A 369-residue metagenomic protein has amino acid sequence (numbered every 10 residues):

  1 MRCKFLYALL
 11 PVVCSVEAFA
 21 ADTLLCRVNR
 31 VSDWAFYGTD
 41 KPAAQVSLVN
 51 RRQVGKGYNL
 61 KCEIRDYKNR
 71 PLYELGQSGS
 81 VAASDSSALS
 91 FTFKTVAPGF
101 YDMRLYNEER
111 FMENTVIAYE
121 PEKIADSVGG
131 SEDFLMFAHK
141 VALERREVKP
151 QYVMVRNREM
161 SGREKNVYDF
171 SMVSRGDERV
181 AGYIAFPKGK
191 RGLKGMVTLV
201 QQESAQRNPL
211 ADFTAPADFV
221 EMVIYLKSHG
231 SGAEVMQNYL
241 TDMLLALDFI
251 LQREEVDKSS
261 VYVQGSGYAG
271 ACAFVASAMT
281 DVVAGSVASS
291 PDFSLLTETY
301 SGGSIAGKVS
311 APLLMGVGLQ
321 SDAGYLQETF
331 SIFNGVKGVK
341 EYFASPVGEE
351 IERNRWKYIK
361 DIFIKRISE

Functional and structural regions predicted by a protein language model:
D33, R145-G189: N-terminal cap/lid segment of alpha/beta-hydrolase-fold proteins
L89-V96: Short, hydrophobic beta-strand segments
A97-R110: Short, aromatic- and glycine-rich surface loops/edge beta-strands on solvent-exposed regions
G182-F186, R191-Q202: Short beta-strand element of the alpha/beta-hydrolase
R191, V200-Q252, L295: Cap/lid segment of the alpha/beta-hydrolase catalytic domain
R207-P209, L244-E298: Primarily recognizes the serine-hydrolase "nucleophile elbow" in alpha/beta-hydrolase and SGNH/GDSL folds
F293-G335: The feature captures the conserved acid-bearing segment of alpha/beta-hydrolase catalytic domains
G335-E369: C-terminal catalytic histidine-bearing segment of alpha/beta-hydrolase fold enzymes
